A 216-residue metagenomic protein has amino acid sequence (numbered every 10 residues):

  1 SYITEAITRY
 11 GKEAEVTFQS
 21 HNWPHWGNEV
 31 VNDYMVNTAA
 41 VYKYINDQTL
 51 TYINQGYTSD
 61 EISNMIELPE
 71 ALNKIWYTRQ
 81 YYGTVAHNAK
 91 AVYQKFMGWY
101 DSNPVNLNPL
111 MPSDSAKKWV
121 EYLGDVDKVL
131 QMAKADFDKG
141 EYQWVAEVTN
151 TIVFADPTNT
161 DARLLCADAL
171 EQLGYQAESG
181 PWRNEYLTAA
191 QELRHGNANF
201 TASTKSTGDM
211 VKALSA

Functional and structural regions predicted by a protein language model:
S1-E61, M65-Y100, L165, A169-Q172: Divalent-metal (often Zn2+) His-rich catalytic cores of metallo-beta-lactamase-fold enzymes
W119-W144, V148: Alpha-helical segment of the N-proximal tetratricopeptide repeat
A167, E171-Q191: TPR/TPR-like (Sel1-like) alpha-helical repeat modules
N199-A216: Acidic, aliphatic-rich amphipathic alpha-helical segments
